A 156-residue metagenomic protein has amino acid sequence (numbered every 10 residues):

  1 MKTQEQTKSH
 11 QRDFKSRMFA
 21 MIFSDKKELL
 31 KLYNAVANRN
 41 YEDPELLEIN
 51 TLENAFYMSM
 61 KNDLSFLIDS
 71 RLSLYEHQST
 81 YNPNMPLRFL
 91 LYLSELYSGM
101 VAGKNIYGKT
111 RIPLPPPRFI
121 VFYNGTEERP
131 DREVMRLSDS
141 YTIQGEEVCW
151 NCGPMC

Functional and structural regions predicted by a protein language model:
M1-C156: Accessory alpha/beta interaction modules
